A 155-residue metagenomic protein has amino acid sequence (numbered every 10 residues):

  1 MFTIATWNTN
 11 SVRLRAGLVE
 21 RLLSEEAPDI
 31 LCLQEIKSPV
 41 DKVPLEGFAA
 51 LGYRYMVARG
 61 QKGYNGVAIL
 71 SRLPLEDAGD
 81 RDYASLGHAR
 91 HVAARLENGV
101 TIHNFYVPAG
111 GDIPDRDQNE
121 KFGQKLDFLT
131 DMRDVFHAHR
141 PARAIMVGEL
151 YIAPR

Functional and structural regions predicted by a protein language model:
M1: Acidic, histidine-bearing metal-coordination/catalytic regions of metal-dependent phosphoesterases
I4-N8, L23-D41, I102, M132-R155: Active-site beta-strand/loop signature of hydrolases that rely on acidic residues for catalysis
T6-V12, D80-D82, K121-L126: Short, flexible loop segments at the rims of nucleotide/cofactor-binding pockets, characterized by
R13, E76, A153: Nucleotide phosphate-binding site architecture
R13-S24: Short, acidic/polar
R15-A16, G87, F128, M132: Amphipathic coiled-coil/heptad-repeat helices and related helical stalk/stem segments that mediate oligomerization
E35-P114: Structured beta-strand-rich core segments of catalytic domains in phosphoester-bond hydrolases
P108-M132: Surface-exposed cleft-lining segments at the edges of enzyme active sites
